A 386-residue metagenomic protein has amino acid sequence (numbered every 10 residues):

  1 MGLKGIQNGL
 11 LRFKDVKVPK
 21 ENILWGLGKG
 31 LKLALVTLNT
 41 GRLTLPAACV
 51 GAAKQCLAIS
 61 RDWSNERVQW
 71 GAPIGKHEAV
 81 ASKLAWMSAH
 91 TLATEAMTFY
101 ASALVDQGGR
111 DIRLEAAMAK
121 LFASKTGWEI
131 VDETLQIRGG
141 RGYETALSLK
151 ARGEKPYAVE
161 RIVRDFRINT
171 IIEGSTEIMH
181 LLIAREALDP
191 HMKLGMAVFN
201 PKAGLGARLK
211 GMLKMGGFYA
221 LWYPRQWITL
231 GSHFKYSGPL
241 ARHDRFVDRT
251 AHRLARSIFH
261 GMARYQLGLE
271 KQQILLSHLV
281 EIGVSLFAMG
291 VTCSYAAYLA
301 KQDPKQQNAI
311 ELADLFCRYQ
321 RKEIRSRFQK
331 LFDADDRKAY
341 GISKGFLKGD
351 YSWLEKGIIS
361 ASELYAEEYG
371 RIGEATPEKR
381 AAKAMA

Functional and structural regions predicted by a protein language model:
L3-A386: Flavin-dependent oxidoreductase catalytic core characteristic of acyl-CoA dehydrogenase/oxidase-like enzymes
